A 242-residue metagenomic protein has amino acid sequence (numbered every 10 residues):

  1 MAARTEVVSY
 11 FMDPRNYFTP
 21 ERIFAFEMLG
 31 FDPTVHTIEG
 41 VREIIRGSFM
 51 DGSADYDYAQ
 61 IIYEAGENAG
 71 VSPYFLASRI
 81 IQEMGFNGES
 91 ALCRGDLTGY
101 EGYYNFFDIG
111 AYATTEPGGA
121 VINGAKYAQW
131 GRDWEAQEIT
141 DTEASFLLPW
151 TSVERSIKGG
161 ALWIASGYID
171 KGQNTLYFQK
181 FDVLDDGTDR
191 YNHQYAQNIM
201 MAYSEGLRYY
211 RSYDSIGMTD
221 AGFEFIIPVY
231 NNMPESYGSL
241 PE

Functional and structural regions predicted by a protein language model:
M1-A59: N-terminal export signals and maturation junctions of secreted/periplasmic proteins
M1-Y17, G99-E242: Non-catalytic cell-wall polysaccharide-engagement segments
V35, G52-D57, A69-Y74, L147-R155: Soluble non-cytosolic domains of exported or imported proteins
R42, A59-Y63, P73-A77, F106 (+2 more regions): Extracytoplasmic/secreted envelope proteins and their assembly/folding machinery, especially bacterial periplasmic
Y63-G88: Short, functionally critical alpha-helical segments immediately adjacent to catalytic or ligand/cofactor-binding
Q82-E83, D96, Y177-F178: Flexible domain-boundary/linker segments
E89-D96: Short, solvent-exposed loop/turn and secondary-structure capping segments
